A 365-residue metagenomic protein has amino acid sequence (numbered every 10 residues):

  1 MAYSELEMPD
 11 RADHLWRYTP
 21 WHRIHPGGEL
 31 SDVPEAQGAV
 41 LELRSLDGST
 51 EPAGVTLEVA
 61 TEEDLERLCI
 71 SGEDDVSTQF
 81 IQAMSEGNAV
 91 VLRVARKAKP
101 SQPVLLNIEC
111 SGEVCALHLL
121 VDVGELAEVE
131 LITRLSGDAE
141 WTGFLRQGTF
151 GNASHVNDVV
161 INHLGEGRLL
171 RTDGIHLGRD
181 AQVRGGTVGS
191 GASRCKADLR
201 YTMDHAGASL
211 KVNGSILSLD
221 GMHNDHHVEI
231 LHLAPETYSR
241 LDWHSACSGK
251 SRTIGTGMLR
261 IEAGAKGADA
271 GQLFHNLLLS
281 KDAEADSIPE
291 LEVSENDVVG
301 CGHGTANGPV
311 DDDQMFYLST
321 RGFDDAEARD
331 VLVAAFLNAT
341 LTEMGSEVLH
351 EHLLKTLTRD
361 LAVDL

Functional and structural regions predicted by a protein language model:
M1-R96: N-terminal amphipathic, basic helical "cap/leader" segment at the start of enzyme domains
A60, L68-F323, L337-L365: Conserved beta-strand/loop scaffold segments within soluble protein domains that form the structured core and edges
